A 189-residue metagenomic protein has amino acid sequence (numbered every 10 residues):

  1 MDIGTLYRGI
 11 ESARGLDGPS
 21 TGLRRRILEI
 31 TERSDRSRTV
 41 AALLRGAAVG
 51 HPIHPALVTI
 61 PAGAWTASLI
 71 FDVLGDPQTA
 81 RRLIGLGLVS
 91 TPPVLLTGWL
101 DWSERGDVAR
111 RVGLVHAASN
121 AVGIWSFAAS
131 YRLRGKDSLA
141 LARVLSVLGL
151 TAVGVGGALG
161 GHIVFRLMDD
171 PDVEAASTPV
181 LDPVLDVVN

Functional and structural regions predicted by a protein language model:
M1-N189: Short amphipathic, positively biased membrane-proximal segments that drive organelle/inner-membrane targeting
